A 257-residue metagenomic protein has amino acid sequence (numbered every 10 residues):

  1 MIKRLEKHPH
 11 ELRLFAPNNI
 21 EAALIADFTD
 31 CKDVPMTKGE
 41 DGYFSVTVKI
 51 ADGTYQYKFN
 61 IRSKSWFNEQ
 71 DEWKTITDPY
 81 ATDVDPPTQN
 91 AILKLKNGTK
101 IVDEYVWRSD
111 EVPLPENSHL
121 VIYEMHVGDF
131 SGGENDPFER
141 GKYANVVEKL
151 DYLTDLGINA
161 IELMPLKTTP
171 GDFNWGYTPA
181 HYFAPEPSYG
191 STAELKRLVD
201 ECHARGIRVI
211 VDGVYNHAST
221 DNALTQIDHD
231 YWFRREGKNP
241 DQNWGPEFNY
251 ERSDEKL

Functional and structural regions predicted by a protein language model:
M1-N18, P35-Y123, D129-F138, N145: The feature marks proteins involved in alpha-glucan
I20-A22, T29, V121: Hydrophobic/aromatic-rich, well-ordered segments within soluble, folded domains that form packed cores
A22-A23, V34: N-terminal accessory segment at the very beginning of proteins
A23-I25, K58: Beta-strand signatures of extracellular beta-sandwich domains
I25, T37, K94, M164 (+1 more regions): Residue-level detector of conserved, well-ordered beta-strand and adjacent loop positions that form binding/recognition
A26-C31, K64: Change "in extracellular beta-sheet-rich domains … of secreted and cell-surface proteins" to "in beta-sheet-rich domains
V34, S65, D71-K74, N90-A91 (+4 more regions): Flexible, active-site-adjacent loop/turn segments at secondary-structure boundaries
N117, H126-L257: Substrate-binding/active-site clefts of carbohydrate-active enzymes
